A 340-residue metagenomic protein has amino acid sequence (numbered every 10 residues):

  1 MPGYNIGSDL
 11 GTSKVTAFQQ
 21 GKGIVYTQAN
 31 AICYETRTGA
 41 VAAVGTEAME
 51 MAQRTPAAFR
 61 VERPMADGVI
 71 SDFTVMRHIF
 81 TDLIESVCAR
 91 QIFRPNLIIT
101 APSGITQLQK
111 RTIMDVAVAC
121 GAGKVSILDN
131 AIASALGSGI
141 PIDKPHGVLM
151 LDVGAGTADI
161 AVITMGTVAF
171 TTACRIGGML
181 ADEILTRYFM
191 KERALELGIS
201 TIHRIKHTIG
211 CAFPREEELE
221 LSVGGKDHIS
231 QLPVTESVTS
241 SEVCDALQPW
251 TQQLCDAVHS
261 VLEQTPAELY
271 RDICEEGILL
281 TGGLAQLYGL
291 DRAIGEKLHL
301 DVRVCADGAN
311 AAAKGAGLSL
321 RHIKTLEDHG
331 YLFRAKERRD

Functional and structural regions predicted by a protein language model:
M1-V153, A161-I278, A285-A312, G317-D340: Nucleotide/phosphate-binding catalytic cleft detector across ATP-hydrolyzing and phosphate-transferring enzymes
